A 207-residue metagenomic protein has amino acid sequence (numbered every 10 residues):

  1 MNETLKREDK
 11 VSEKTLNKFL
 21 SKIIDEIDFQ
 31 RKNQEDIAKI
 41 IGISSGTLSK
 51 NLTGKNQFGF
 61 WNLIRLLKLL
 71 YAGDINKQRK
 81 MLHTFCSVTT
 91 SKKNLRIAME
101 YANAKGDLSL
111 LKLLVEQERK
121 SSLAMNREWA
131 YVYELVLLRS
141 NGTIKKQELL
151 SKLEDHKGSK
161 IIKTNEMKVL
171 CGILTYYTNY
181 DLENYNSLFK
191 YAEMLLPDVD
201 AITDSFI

Functional and structural regions predicted by a protein language model:
M1-K32: A short, Lys/Arg-rich alpha-helix, primarily the initiator
N2-E13, R79-S109: Short, charged recognition helix plus adjacent turn of helix-turn-helix-like nucleic-acid-binding domains
F19, F29, Q57-F58, L63-I64 (+2 more regions): Leu/Val/Ala/Ile-rich N-terminal alpha-helices, chiefly Sec-type signal peptides and the beginnings
E35: Residues within the helices of the helix-turn-helix
K39-F58: Recognition helix of helix-turn-helix/homeodomain-like DNA-binding domains that insert into the DNA major groove
F60-Q78: DNA major-groove recognition helix of helix-turn-helix/homeodomain DNA-binding modules
L95-I207: Extended amphipathic alpha-helical coiled-coil/heptad-repeat regions
